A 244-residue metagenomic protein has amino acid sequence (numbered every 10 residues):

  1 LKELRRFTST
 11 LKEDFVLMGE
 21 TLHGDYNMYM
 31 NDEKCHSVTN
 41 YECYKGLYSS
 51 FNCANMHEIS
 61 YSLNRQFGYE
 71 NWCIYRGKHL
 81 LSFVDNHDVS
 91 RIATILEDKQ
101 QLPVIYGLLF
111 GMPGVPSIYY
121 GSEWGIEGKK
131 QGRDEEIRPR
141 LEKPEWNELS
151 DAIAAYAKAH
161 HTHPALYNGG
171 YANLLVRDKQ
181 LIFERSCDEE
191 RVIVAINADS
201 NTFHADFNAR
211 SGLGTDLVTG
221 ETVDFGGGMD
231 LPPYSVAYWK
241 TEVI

Functional and structural regions predicted by a protein language model:
L1-Y75, L108, E127-A155, A159 (+3 more regions): Active-site-proximal helices and loops of the catalytic beta/alpha 8
K12, D88, P113-G114: Residue-level detector of structured alpha->beta connecting loops
D14-M18, H79-S82, P116-S117: Structural preference for beta-strand elements that scaffold enzyme active sites
T21, E42, V84, V218-E221: Residues at the C-termini of beta-strands that transition into short coil/loop
T21-L22, F83-N86, S122-W124: Short, well-ordered beta-to-alpha junction loops that form the rim of enzyme active sites and present histidine/acidic
Y26, R91-I92, K129, F203: Conserved protein kinase catalytic core
E33, H57, K99-P103, P113-I118 (+1 more regions): Carbohydrate-interacting/catalytic domains
I74-E97: Active-site clefts of carbohydrate-active enzymes
